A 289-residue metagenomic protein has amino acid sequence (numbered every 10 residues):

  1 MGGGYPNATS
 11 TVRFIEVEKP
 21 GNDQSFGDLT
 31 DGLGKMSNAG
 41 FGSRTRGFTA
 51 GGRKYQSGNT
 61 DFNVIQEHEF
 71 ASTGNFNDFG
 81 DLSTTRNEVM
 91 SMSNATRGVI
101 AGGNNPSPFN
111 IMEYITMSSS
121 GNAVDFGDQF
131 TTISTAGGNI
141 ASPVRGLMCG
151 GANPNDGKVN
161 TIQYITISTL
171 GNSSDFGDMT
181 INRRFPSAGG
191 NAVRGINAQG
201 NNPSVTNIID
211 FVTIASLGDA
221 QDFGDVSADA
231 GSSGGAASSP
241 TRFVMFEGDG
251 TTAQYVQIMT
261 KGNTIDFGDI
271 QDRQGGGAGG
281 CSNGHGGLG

Functional and structural regions predicted by a protein language model:
M1-G289: Polar, enzyme-active/binding microenvironments
